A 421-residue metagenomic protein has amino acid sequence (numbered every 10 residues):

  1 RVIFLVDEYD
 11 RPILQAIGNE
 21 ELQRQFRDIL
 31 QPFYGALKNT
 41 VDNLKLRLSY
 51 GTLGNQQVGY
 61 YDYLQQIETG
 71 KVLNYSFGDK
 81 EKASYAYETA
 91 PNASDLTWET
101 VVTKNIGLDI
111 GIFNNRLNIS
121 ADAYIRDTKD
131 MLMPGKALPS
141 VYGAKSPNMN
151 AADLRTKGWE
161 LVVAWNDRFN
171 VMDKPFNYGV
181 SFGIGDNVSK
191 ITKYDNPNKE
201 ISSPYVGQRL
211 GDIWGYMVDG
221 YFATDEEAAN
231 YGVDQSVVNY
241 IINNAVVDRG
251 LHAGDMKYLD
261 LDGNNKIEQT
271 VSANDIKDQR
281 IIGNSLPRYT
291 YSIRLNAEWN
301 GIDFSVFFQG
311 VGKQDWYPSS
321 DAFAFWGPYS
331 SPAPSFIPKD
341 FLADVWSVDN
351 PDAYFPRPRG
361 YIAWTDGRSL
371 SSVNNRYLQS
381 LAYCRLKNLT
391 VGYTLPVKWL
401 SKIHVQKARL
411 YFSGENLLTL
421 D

Functional and structural regions predicted by a protein language model:
R1-T40: Phosphate-binding site recognition
V2-D10, F77-Y85, L132-L138, G158 (+2 more regions): Active-site-adjacent bridging/hinge elements
R11-E21, A90, A144-P147, I276-Q279 (+2 more regions): Glycine- and acidic
Q25-I29, E88, T100-K104, G283-Y291: Short, glycine/acidic-rich beta->alpha junctions
N39-M217, S369, V373-D421: Extracellular/periplasmic, surface-exposed regions of secreted and cell-surface proteins
D62, W159, R168-N284, W316 (+2 more regions): Conserved small-residue
G250, N284-S319: Glycine-rich, aromatic-lined ligand/substrate-binding cores of catalytic and carbohydrate-binding domains
A253, V311-R409: Extracytoplasmic gating/loop element in the C-terminal half of outer-membrane beta-barrel translocons and assembly
